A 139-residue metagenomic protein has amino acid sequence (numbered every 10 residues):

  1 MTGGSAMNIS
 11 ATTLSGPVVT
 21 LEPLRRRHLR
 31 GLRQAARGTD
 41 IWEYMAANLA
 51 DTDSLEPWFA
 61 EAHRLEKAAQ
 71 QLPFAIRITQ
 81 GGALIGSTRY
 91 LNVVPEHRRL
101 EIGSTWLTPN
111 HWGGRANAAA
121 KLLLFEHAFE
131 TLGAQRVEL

Functional and structural regions predicted by a protein language model:
M1-G114, H127, T131: GNAT-family acyltransferases
N117: Glycine-rich acyl-CoA binding loop
L124: Alpha-helical, largely C-terminal catalytic domains that coordinate divalent metal ions via clustered Asp/Glu/His
E130-L139: Conserved GNAT acetyl-CoA-binding A-motif
